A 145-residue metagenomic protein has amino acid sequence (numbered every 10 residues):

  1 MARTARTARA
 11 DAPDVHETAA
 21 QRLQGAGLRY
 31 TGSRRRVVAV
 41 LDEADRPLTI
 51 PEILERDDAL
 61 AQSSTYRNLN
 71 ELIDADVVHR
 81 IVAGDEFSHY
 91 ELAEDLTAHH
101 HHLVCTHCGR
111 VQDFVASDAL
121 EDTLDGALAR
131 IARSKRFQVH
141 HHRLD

Functional and structural regions predicted by a protein language model:
M1-A10: Short, intrinsically disordered or compositionally biased N-terminal tails of bacterial proteins
P13-G27: Short, Lys/Arg-enriched N-terminal segment that forms or immediately precedes the first helix of a structured domain
Y30-G32, E43-T49: Short capping segments at the starts of secondary-structure elements
R35-V40: Pre-recognition alpha-helix immediately N-terminal to the DNA-recognition helix within helix-turn-helix or winged-helix
L41, T65-V77: Basic amphipathic alpha-helical segments that dock to polyanions
E52-R56: A short acidic, leucine-rich amphipathic alpha-helix
A61-Q62: Short coil turns linking two alpha-helices in DNA-binding domains
A75-D145: Non-DNA-binding regulatory cores of transcription-related proteins, predominantly C-terminal effector-binding
